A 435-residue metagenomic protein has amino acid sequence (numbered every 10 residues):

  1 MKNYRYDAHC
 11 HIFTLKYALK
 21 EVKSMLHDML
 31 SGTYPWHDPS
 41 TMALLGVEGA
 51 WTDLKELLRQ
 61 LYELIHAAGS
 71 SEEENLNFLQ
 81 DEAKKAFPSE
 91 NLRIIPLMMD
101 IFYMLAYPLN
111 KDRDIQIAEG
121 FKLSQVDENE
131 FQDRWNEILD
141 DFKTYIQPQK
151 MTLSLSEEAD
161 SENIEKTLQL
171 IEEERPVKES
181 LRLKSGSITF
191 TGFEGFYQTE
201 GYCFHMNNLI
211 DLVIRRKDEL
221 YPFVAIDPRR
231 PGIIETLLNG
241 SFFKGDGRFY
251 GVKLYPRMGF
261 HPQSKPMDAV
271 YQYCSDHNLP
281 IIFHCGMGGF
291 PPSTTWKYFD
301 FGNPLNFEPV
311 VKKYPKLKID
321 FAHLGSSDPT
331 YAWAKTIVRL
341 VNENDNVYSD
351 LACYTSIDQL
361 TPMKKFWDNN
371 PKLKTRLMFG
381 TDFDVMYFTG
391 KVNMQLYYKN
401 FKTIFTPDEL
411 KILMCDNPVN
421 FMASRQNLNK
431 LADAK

Functional and structural regions predicted by a protein language model:
M1-A8, L15-A67, S71-E82, K372-M378 (+1 more regions): Mid-to-C-terminal alpha-helical segments outside catalytic/metal-binding sites
M1-Y6, K16, K20-A43, E82-A83 (+1 more regions): N-terminal hydrophobic targeting/anchoring segments and the immediately downstream early-domain regions of hydrolases
A8-H9, P222, V252, C274 (+5 more regions): Conserved, mostly hydrophobic/aromatic
H9-L15, H284, H323: Histidine-centered divalent metal-coordination motifs
L26-Y34, G247-G251, M258-F379, K435: Catalytic pocket-lining loop regions of alpha/beta-barrel enzymes, especially the amidohydrolase/enolase/GH5 lineages
L30-G69, A83-A106, M151-T152, S180-T191 (+3 more regions): Divalent metal-dependent hydrolysis catalytic cores, especially in the metallo-beta-lactamase
L79-L92, N208-Y221, V310-I319, N344 (+1 more regions): A structural motif corresponding to the C-terminal end of an alpha-helix and its immediate exit/capping segment
Y103-K297, C353: Active-site gating/metal-coordination segments in enzymes
